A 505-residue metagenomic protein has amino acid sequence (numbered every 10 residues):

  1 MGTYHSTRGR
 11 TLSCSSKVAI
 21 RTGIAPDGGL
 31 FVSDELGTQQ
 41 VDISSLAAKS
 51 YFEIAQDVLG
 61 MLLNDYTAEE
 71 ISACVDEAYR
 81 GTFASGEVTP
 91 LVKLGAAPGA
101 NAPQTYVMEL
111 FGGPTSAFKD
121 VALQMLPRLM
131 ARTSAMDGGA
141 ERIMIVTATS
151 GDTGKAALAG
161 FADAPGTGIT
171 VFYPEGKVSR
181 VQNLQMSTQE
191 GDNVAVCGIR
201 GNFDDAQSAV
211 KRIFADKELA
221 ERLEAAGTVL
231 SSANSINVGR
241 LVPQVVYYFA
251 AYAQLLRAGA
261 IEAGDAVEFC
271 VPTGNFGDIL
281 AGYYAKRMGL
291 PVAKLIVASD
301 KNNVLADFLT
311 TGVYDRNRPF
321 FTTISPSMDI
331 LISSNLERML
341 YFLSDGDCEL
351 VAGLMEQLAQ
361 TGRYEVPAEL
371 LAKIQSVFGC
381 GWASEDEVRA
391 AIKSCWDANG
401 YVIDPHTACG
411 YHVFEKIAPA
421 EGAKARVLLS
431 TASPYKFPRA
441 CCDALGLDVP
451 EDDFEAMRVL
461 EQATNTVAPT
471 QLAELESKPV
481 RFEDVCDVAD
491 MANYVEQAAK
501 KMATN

Functional and structural regions predicted by a protein language model:
M1-N505: PLP-dependent amino-acid enzyme catalytic core
